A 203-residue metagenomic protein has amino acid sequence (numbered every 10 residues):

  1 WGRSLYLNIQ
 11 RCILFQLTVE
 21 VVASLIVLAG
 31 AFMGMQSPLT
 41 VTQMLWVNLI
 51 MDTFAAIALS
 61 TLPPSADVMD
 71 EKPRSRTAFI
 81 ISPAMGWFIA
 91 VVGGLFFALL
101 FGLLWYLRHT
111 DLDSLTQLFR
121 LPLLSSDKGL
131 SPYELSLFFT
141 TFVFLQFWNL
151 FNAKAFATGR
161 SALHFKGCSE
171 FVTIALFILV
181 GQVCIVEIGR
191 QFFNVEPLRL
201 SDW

Functional and structural regions predicted by a protein language model:
W1-T158: Membrane-embedded transport module
I9, A31, G129, R190-W203: Cytosolic catalytic headpiece
S65-M69, A98, E170-T173, Q182-C184 (+2 more regions): A short hydrophobic/aromatic micro-motif that marks alpha-helical segments and, especially, helix-coil
I81-M85, A157-I178: C-terminal membrane-solvent junction of multi-pass transporters and transport-like membrane proteins
F96-W105, F177-F193: Hydrophobic alpha-helical transmembrane segments in multi-pass integral membrane proteins
Y133-L135, G167-F171, D202: Membrane-interfacial loop-to-helix junctions in multi-pass transporters
F144, N149, E170-V186: Hydrophobic alpha-helical membrane segments
